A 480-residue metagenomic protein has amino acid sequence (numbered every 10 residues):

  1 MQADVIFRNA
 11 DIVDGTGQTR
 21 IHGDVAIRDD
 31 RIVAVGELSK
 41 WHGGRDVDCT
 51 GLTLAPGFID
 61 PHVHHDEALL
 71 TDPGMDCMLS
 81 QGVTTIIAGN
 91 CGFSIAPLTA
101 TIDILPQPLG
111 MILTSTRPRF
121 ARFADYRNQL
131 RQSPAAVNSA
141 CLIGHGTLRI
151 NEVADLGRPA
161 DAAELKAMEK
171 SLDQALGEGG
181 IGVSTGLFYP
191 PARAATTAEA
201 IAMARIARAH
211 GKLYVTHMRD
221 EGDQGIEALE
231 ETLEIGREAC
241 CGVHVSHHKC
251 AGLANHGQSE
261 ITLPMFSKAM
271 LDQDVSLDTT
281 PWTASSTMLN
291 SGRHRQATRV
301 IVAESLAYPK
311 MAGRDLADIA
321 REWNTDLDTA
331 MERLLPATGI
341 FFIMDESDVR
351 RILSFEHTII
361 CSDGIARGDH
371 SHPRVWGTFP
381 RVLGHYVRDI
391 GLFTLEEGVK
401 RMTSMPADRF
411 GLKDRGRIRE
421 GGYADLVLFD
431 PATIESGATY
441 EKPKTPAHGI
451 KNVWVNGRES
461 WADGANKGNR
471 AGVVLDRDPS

Functional and structural regions predicted by a protein language model:
M1-I6, D11-G57, D72, S436-T439: Histidine-rich, glycine-flanked metal-binding segment
A10, V25, D30, G51 (+13 more regions): Divalent metal-coordination and catalytic microenvironments
T53-C77: Di-metal (Zn2+ and/or Mg2+/Mn2+) metal-binding site signature of metallo-dependent hydrolases with the MBL/beta-CASP
T71-I181, Q273, W282: Divalent-metal coordination cores built from histidine and acidic residues
A96-I102, I150-L156, T197, I226-E230 (+6 more regions): Short acidic, glycine/serine/threonine-rich loops at helix termini
D125-Y126, P159-T185, P191-L334, I340-I359: Histidine/acidic residue-rich metal-binding segments in metalloenzymes
R237, R293-T329, R333, M344 (+1 more regions): His/Asp/Glu-enriched, well-ordered alpha-helical/loop segment that forms or immediately abuts the divalent-metal
R351-H357, S362-D363, T378, V427-L475: C-terminal cap of metal-dependent C-N hydrolases
